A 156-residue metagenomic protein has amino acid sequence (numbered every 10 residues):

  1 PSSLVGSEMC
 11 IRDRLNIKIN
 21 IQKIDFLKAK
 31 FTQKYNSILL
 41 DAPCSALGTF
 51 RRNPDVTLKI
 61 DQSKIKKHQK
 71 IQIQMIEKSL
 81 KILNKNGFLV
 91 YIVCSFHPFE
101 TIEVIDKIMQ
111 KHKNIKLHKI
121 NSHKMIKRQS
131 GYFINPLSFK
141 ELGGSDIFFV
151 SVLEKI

Functional and structural regions predicted by a protein language model:
P1-I11: Single conserved hydrophobic/aromatic residue that forms the stacking wall/gate of nucleotide- or nucleobase-binding
V5, Q22, V90: Conserved Rossmann-like nucleotide-binding pocket used by diverse enzymes that bind dinucleotide cofactors
R12, Y35, R52-D55, V104-D106: Short, glycine/charged-enriched secondary-structure capping and boundary segments
R12-T32: S-adenosyl-L-methionine
F26, D41-M75, S95-E100: Mobile active-site "lid"/loop adjacent to the S-adenosyl-L-methionine
L27-K28, T32-L39, P43, K85-I156: C-terminal catalytic and target-recognition region of SAM-dependent MTase-like enzymes, primarily methyltransferases
I73-K85: A short glycine-rich, Lys/Arg-flanked "PGG" loop and its adjoining helix->strand segment in the class I
